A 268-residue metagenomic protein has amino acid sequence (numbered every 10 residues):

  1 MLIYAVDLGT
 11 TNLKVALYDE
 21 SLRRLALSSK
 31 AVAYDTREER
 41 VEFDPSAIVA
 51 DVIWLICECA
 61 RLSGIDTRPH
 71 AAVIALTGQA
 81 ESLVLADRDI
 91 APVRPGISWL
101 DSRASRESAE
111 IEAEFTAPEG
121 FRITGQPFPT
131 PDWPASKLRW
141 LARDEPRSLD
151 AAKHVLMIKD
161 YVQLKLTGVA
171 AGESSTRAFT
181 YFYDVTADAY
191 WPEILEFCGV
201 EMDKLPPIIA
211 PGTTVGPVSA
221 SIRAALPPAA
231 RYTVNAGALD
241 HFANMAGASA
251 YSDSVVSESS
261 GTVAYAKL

Functional and structural regions predicted by a protein language model:
M1-R94, A220-A236: N-terminal glycine/serine-rich phosphate-binding loop of ATP-dependent small-molecule kinases, especially carbohydrate
L2, L8-T10, F121-L239: Gly/Ser/Thr-rich active-site cleft segment
G9, Y34, A80, S102-R103 (+4 more regions): Acidic, glycine-rich active-site loops and adjacent beta-strand->loop/helix elements that engage anionic groups
V49-I53, C57, S105, A109 (+1 more regions): Generic alpha-helical structural signal
E58-L62, W140-R147, F242-M245: Short alpha-helical segments and helix-capping/turn motifs at coil-helix boundaries
G78, A135, F242-M245: Short glycine/serine/threonine-rich phosphate/pyrophosphate-binding segments that cradle anionic phosphate groups
L83-R88, P92-I111, A151-A152, L156-Y190 (+1 more regions): Glycine-rich phosphate-binding loop of actin/hexokinase-like ATP-binding domains
